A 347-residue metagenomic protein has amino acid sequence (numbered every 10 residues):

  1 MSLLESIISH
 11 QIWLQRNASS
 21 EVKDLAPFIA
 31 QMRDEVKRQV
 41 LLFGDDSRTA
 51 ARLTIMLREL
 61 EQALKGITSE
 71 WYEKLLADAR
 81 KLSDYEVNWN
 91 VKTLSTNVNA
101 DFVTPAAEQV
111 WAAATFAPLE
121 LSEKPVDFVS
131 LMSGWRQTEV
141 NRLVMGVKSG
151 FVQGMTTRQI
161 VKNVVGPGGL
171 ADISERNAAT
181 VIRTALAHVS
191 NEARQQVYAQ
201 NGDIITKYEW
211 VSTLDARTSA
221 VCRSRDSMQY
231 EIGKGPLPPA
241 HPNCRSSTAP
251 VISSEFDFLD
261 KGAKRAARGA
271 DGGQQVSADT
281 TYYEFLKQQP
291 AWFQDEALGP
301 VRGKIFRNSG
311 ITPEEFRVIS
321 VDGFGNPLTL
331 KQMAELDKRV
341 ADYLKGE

Functional and structural regions predicted by a protein language model:
M1-G166, L259-E347: N-terminal leader/targeting and assembly helices and adjacent pre-domain segments
R158-V161, G168-A266: Acidic, glycine-rich two-metal-ion catalytic cores of nucleic acid-processing enzymes
